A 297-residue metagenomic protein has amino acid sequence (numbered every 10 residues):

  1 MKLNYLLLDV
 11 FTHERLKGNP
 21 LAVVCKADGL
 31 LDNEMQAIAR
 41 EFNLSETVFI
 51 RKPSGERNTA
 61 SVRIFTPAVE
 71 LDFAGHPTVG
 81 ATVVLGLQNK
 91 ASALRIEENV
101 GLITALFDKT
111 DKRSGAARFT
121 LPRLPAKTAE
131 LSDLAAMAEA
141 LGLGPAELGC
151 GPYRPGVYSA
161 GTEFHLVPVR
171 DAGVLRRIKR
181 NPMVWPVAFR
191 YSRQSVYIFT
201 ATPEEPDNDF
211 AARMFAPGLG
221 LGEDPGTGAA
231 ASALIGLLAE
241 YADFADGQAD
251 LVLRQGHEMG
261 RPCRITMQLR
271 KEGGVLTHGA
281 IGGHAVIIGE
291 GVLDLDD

Functional and structural regions predicted by a protein language model:
M1-F73, V79-D297: Active-site proximal loop and beta-alpha junction motif in alpha/beta enzyme cores
